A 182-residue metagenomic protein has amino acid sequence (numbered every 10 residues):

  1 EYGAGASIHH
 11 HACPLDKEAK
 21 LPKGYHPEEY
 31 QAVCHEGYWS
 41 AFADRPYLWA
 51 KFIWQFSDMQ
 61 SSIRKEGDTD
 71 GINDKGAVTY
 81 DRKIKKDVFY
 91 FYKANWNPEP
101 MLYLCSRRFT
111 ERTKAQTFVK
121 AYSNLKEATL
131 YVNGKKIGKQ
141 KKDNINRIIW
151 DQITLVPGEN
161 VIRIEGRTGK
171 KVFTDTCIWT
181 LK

Functional and structural regions predicted by a protein language model:
E1-D143, D151-G169: Extended substrate-binding grooves/exosites of carbohydrate-active enzymes
K170-L181: Edge beta-strands of extracellular beta-sandwich domains
